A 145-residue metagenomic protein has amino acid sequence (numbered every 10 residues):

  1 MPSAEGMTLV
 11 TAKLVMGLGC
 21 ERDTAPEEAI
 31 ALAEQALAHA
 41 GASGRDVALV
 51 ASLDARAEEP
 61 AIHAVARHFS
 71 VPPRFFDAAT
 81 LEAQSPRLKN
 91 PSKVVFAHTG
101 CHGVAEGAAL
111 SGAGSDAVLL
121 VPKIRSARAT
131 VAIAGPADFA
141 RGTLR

Functional and structural regions predicted by a protein language model:
M1, E106-R145: C-terminal edge-of-domain segments
M1-A48, S52-D54, A134-P136, L144-R145: Conserved mixed alpha/beta catalytic, RNA-binding, or beta-rich assembly cores of soluble enzyme, regulatory
K13-M16, A48-L49, P73-R74, D116-L120 (+1 more regions): Structural motif
P26, P60, R141: Short acidic, gly/pro-rich beta-turn/loop elements at beta-sheet edges and active-site/ligand-binding grooves
I30, E34, H63, V104-S111: Predominant activation on well-ordered alpha-helical scaffold segments within soluble catalytic domains
S43, L53, E58-V104: Long, charge-dense
